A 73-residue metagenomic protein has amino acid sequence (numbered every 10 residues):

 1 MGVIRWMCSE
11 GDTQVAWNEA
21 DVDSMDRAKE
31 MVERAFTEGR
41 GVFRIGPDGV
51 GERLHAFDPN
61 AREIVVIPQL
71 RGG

Functional and structural regions predicted by a protein language model:
M1-R71: Ubiquitin-like/PB1-type beta-grasp interaction modules and other compact soluble beta-rich domains
